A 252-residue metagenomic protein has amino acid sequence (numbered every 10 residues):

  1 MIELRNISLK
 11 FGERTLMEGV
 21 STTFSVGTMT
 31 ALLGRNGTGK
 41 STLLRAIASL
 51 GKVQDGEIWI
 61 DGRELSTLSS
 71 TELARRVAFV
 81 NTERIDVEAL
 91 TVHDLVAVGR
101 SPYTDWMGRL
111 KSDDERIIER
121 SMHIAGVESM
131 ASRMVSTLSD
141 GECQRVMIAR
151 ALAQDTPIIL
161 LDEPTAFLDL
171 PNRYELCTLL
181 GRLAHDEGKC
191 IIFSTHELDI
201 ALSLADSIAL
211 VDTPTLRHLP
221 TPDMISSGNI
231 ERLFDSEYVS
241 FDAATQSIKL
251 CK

Functional and structural regions predicted by a protein language model:
I2, M17-G19: Conserved structural motif at the start of ABC-family nucleotide-binding domains
L33-R35: The feature captures the beta-strand-to-loop junction immediately N-terminal to the Walker
A48: Helix-to-loop junction immediately C-terminal to a conserved catalytic motif
G56-E64, L73: Conserved ABC transporter NBD signature motif
M134-L138, E142: Conserved ABC ATPase signature
I159-E163: Catalytic Walker B motif of ABC-type/P-loop ATPase nucleotide-binding domains
F234-K252: ABC ATPase nucleotide-binding domains
